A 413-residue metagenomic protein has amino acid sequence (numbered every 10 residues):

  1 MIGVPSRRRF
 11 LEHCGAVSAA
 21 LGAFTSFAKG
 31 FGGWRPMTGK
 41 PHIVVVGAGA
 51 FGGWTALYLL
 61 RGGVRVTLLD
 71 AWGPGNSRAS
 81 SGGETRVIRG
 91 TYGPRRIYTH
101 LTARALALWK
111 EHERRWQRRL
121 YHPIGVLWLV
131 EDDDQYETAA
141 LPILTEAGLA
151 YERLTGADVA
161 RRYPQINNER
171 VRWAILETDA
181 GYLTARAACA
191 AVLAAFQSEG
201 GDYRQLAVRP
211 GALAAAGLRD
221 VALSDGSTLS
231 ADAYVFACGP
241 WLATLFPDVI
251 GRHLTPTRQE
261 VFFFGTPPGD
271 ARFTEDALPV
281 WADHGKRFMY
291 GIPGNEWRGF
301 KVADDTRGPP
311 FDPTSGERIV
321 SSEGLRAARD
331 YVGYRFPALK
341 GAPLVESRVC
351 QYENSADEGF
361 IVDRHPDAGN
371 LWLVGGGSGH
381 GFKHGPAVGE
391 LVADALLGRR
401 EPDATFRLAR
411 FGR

Functional and structural regions predicted by a protein language model:
M1-S18: N-terminal secretory signal peptides and thylakoid transit peptides that target proteins across membranes
I2, H13, E131-E199, R204-Q205 (+1 more regions): Flavin (FAD/FMN) cofactor-binding and adjacent substrate-gating region of FAD-dependent oxidoreductase domains
H42-T67: N-terminal Rossmann-like FAD-binding beta1-loop-alpha1 element of flavoenzymes
V46, L229-P240: Short hydrophobic core segments
L57-R61, Q117-H122, P240-N370: Active-site substrate-recognition segment that forms the wall of the catalytic cavity or substrate channel
R61-S80: Glycine-rich FAD pyrophosphate-binding loop
T85-R162: Dinucleotide-binding Rossmann-like beta1-alpha1 core, especially the glycine-rich loop that anchors the ADP
Y334-R413: C-terminal catalytic lobe of FAD-dependent flavoproteins
